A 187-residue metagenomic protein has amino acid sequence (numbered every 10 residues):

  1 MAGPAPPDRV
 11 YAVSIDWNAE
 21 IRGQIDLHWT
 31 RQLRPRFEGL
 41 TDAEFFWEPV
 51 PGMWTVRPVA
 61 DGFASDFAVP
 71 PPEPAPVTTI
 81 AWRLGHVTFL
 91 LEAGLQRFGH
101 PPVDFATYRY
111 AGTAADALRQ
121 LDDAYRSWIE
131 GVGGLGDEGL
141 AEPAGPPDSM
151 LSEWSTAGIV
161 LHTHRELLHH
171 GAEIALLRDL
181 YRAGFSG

Functional and structural regions predicted by a protein language model:
M1-T107, P146-G187: Short, contiguous alpha-helical
R109-A141, G158-L168: Acidic/histidine-rich alpha-helical segments that form the ligand environment of transition-metal centers
